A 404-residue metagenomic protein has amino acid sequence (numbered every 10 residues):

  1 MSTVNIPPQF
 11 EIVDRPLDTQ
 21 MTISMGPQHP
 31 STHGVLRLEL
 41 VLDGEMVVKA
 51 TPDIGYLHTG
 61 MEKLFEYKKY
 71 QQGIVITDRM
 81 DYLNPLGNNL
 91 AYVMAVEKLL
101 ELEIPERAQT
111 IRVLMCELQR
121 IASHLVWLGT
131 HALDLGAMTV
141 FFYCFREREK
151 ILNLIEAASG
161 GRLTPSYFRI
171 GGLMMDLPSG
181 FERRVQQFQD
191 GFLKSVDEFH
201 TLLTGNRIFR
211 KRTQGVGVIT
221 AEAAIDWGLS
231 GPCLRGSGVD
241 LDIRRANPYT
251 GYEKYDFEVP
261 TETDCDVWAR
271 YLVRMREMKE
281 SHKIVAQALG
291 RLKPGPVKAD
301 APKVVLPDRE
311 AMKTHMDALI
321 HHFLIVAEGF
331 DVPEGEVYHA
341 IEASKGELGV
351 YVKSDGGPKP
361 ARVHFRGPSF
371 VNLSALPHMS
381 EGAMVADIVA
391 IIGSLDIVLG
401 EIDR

Functional and structural regions predicted by a protein language model:
M1-R404: Metal/cofactor-centered catalytic core regions of large enzymes
